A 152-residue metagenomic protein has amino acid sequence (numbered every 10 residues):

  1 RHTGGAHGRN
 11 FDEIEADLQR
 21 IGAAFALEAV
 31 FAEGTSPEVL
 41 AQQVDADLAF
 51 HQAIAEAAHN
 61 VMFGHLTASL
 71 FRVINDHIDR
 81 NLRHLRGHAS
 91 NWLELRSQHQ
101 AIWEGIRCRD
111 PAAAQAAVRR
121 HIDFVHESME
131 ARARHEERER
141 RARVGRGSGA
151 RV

Functional and structural regions predicted by a protein language model:
R1-R80, Q98-E104, A113-S128: Conserved amphipathic alpha-helical segments that form helical-bundle/coiled-coil interaction surfaces
L82-L85: Short alpha-helical transmembrane interface motifs in multi-pass membrane proteins
H88: Membrane-interface catalytic loops of GT-C/OST-like multi-pass glycosylation enzymes that act
P111-V152: C-terminal effector-binding regulatory domain of bacterial HTH transcription factors
